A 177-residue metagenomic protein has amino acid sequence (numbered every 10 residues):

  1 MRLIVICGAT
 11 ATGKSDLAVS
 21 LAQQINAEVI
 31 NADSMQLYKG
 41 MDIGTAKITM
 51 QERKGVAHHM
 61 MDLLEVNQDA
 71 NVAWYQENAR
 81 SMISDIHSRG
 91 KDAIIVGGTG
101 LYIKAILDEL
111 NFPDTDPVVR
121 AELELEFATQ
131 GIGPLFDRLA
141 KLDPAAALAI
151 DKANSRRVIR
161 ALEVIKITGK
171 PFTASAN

Functional and structural regions predicted by a protein language model:
M1-N177: Phosphate/pyrophosphate-binding catalytic cores of soluble transferases and nucleic-acid-acting enzymes
